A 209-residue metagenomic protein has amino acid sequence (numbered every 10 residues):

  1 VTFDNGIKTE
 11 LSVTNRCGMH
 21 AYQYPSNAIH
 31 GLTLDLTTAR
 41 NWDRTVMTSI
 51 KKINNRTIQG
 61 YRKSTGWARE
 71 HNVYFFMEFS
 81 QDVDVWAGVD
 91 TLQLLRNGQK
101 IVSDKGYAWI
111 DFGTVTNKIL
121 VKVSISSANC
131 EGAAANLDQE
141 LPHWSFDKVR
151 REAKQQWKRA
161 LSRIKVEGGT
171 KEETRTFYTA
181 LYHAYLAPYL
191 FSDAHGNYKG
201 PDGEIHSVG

Functional and structural regions predicted by a protein language model:
V1-G209: Beta-sandwich/jelly-roll carbohydrate-recognition scaffolds of carbohydrate-active enzymes
